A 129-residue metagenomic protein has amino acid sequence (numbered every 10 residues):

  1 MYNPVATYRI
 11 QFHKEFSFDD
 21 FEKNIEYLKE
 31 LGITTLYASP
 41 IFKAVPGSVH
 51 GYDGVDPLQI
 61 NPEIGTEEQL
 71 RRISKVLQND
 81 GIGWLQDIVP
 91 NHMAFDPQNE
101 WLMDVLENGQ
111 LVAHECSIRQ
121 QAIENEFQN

Functional and structural regions predicted by a protein language model:
M1-N129: Acidic/aromatic-lined carbohydrate-recognition and catalytic surfaces of CAZymes acting on diverse glycans
